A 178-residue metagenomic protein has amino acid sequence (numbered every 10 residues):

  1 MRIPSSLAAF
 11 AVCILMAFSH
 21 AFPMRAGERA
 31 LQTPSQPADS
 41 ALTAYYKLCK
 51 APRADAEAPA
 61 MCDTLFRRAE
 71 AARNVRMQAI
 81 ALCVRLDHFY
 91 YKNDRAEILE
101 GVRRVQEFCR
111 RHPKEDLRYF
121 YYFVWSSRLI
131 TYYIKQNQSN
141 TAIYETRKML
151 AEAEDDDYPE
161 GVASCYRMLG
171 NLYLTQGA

Functional and structural regions predicted by a protein language model:
M1-S6: Positively charged n-region of N-terminal signal peptides that target proteins for export
A8-H20: Bacterial N-terminal signal peptides
P23-A178: A "functional boundary" signal
